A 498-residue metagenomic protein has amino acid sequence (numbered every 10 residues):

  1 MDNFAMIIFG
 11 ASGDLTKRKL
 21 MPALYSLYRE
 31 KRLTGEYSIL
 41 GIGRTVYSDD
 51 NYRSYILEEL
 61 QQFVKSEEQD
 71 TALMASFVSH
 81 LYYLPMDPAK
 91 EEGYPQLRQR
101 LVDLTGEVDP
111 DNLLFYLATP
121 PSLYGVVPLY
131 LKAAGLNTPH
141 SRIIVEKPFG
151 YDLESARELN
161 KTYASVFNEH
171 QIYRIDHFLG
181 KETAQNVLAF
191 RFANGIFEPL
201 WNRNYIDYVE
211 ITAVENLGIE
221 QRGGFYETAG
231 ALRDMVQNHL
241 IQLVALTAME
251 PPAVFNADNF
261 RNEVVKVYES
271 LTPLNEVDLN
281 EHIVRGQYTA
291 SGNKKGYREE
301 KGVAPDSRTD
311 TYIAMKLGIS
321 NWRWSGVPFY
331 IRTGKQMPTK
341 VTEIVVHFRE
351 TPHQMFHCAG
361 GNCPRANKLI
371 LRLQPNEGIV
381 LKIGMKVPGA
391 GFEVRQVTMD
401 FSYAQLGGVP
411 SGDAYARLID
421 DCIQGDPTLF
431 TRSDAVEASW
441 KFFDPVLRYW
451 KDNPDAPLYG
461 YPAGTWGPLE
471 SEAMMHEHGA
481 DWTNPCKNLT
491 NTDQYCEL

Functional and structural regions predicted by a protein language model:
M1-V145, F149-L498: Secretory/organelle targeting and membrane-embedding segments
